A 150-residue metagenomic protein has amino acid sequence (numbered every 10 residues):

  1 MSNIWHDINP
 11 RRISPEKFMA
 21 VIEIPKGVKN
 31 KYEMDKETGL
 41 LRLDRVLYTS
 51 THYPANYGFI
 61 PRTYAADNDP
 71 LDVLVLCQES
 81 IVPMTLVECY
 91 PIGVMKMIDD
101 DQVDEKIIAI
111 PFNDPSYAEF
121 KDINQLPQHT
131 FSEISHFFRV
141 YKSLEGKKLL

Functional and structural regions predicted by a protein language model:
M1-L150: Hydrophobic N-terminal alpha-helices or hydrophobic patches in metabolic proteins across all domains of life
